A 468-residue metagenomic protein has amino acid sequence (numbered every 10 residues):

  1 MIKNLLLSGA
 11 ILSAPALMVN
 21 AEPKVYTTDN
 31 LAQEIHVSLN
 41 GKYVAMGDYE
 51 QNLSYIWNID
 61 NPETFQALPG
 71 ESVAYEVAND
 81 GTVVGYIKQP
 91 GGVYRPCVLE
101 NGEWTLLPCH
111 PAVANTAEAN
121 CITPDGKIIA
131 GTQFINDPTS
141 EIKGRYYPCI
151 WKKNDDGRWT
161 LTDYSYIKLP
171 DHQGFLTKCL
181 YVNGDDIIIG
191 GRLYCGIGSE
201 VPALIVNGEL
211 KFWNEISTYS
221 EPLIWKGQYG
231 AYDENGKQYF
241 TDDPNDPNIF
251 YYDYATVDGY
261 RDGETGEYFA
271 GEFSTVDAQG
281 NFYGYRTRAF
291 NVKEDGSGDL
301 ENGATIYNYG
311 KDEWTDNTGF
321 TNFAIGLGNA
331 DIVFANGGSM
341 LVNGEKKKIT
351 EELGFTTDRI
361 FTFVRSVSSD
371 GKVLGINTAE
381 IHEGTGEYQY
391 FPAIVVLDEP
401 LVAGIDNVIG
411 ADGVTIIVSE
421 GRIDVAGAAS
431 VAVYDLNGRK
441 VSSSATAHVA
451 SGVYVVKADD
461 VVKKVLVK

Functional and structural regions predicted by a protein language model:
M1-A21: Sec-dependent, cleavable N-terminal signal peptides
A21-L401: Residue-level hotspots at or immediately adjacent to binding/recognition sites across diverse folds
A112, H382, S430, A445-V449: A short acidic/small-residue loop/turn micro-motif
A231, V431-V433: Extended low-complexity, serine/threonine- and proline-enriched intrinsically disordered segments
L397-S430: Residue-level detector of functionally pivotal "anchor" positions at catalytic/ligand-binding pockets or at interdomain
R422, K440-G452: Glycine-centered tight-turn motifs at strand-turn-strand junctions
Y434-R439, Y454: Short, glycine-anchored, charge-dense loop/turn motifs used at functional sites
V453-K468: C-terminal tail/sorting-segment detector
